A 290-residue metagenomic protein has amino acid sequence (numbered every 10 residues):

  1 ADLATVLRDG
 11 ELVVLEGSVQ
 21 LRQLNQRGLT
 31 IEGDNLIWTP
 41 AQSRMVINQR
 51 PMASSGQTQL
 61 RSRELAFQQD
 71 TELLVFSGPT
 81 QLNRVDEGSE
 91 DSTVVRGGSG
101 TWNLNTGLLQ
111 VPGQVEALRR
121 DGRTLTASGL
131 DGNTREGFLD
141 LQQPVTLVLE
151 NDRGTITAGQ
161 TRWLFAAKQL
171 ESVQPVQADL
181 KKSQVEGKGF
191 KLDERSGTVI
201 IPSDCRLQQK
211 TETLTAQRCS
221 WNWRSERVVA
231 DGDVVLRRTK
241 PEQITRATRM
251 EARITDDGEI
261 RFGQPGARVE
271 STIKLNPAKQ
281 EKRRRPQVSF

Functional and structural regions predicted by a protein language model:
A1-F290: Mature-chain termini and adjacent capping regions
